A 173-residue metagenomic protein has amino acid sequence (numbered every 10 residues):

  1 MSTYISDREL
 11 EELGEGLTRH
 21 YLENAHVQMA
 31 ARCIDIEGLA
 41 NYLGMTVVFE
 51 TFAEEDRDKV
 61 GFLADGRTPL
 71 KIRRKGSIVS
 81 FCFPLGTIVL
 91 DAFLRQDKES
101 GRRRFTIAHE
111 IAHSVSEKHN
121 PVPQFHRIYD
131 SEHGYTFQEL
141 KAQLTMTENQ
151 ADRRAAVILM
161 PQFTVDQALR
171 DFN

Functional and structural regions predicted by a protein language model:
M1-N173: Active-site hotspot residues in diverse enzymes, especially metal/ion-binding acidic/histidine motifs
